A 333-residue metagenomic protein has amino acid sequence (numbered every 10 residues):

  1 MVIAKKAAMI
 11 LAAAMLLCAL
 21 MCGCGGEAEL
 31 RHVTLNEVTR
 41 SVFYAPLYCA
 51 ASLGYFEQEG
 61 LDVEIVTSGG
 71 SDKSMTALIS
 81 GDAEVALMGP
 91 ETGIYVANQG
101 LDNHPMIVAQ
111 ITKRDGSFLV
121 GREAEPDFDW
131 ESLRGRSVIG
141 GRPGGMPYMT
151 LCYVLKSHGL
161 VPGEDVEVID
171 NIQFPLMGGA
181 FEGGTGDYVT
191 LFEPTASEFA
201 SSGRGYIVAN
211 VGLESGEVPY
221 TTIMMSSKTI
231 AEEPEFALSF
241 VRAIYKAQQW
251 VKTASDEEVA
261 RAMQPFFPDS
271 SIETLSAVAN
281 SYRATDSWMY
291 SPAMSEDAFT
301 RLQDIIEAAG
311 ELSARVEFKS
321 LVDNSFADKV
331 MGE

Functional and structural regions predicted by a protein language model:
M1-H32, M331-E333: Short, low-complexity disordered leader/linker segments with a strong preference for bacterial N-terminal type II
A28-G163, E167-Q173, D187-P194, R204 (+2 more regions): Short, glycine-/small- and polar/acidic-enriched structural segments that line small-molecule recognition paths
S41, S68-D72, L87, R142-M146 (+6 more regions): Soluble non-cytosolic domains of exported or imported proteins
Q58, E131, L213-S215, T285-E296: Short, solvent-exposed loop/beta-turn-alpha elements that line the ligand-binding surface or hinge of extracytoplasmic
A83-E84, E182, R283-E296, D328-E333: Short amphipathic alpha-helical segments at helix boundaries and their inter-helical linkers
T92, Q173-F267: Pocket-lining segment of extracytoplasmic ligand-binding domains
A231-S313: Secondary-structure end/capping motifs
T300-E333: Conserved C-terminal helix/tail region of periplasmic/extracytoplasmic solute-binding proteins
